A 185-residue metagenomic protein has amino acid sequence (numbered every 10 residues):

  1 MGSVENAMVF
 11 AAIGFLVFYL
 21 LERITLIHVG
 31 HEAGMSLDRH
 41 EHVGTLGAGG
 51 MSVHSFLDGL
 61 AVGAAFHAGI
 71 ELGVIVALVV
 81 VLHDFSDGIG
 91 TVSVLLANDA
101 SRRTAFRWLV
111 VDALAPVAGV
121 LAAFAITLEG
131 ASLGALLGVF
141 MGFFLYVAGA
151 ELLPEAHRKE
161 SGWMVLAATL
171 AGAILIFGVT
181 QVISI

Functional and structural regions predicted by a protein language model:
M1-I185: Intrinsically disordered, metal-sensing/regulatory segments
